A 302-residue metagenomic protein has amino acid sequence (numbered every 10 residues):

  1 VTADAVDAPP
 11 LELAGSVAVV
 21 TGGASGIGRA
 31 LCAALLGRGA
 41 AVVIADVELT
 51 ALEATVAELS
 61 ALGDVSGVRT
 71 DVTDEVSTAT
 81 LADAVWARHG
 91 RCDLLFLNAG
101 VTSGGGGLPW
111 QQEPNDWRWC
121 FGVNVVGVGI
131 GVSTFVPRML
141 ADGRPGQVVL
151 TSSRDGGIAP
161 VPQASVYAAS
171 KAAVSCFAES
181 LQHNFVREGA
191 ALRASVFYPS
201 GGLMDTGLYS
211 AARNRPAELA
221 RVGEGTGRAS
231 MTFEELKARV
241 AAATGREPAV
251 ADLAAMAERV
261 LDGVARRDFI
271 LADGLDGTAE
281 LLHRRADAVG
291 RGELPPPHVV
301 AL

Functional and structural regions predicted by a protein language model:
P10-V42: Canonical Rossmann dinucleotide-binding motif of NAD(H)/NADP(H)-dependent dehydrogenases/reductases, specifically
S16, D64, R91-C92, M139-S153 (+1 more regions): Active-site loop of short-chain dehydrogenase/reductase
L49-T50, R69-T80, P114: The beta1-alpha1 cofactor-binding region of Rossmann-like NAD(H)/NADP(H)-dependent oxidoreductases
G106-P109, E113-R118: Substrate-binding pocket helix/loop in short-chain dehydrogenase/reductase
V132-S133, E179: A short, exposed helix-loop element centered on a Lys and neighboring polar residues
V149-A173, A178-E179, H183-R187, S200-L203 (+1 more regions): Catalytic loop of short-chain dehydrogenase/reductase
R187-L271: SDR active-site lid
